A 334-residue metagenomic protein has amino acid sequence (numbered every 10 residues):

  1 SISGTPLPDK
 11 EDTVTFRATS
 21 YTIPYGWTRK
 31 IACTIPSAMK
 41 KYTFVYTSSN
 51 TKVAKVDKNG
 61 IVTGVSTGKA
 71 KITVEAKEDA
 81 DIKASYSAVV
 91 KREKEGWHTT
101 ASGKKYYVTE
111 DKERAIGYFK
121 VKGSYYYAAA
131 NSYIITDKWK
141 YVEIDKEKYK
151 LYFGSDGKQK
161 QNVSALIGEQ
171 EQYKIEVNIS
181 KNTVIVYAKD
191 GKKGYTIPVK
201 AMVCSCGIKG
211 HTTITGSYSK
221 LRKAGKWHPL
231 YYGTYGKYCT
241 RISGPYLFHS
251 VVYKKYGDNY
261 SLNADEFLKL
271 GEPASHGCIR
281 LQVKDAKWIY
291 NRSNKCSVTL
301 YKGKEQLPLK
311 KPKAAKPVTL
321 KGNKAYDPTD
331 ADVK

Functional and structural regions predicted by a protein language model:
S1-K41, N50, V56-T63, T67-T73 (+1 more regions): Extracellular adhesion/carbohydrate-binding repeat motifs centered on closely spaced tryptophans
Y42, A84, S124, Y149 (+7 more regions): Residues that flank catalytic or metal-binding motifs in active/ligand-binding sites
F44-Y46: Short beta-strand elements bearing conserved aromatic residues within extracellular beta-rich modules
A76-E78, K112, A130-S132, S155-G157 (+6 more regions): A mature extracytoplasmic/lumenal domain signature
K77-S85: Short, exposed coil/turn segments at beta-strand boundaries within extracellular/luminal domains
Y106, Y126, L151, I185-Y187 (+2 more regions): Conserved hydrophobic/aromatic positions in well-ordered beta-strands
A165-L262: Gly/Pro-biased beta-strand-loop elements
H228-K334: Exported/periplasmic cell-wall-interacting domains
